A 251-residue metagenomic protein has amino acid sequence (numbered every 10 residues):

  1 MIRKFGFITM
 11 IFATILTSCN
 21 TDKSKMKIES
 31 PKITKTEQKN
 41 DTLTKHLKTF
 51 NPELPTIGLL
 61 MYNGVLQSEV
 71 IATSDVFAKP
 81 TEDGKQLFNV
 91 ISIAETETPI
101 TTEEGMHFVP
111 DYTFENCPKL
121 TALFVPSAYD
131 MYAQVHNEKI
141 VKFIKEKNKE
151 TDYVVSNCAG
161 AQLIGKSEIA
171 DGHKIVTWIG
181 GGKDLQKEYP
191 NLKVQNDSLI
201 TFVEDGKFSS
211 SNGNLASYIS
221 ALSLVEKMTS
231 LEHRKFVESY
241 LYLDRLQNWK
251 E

Functional and structural regions predicted by a protein language model:
M1-F7: Bacterial N-terminal signal peptides that target proteins for export
L16-S18: C-terminal motif of bacterial Sec signal peptides marking the signal peptidase cleavage site
N20-D22: Bacterial signal peptide processing site
S24-M61, V65-L66, A72, K85-L87 (+2 more regions): Active-site-adjacent pocket-lining segments in enzyme domains
Q67-S68, P80: Glycine- and acidic-residue-enriched helix-capping/strand-helix junction motifs
V76-K85: A short, Lys/Arg-enriched amphipathic alpha-helix followed by its capping loop at the start of a domain
V90-F108: N-terminal beta-loop-helix "entrance" segment that forms/cooperates in small-molecule cofactor or anionic ligand
